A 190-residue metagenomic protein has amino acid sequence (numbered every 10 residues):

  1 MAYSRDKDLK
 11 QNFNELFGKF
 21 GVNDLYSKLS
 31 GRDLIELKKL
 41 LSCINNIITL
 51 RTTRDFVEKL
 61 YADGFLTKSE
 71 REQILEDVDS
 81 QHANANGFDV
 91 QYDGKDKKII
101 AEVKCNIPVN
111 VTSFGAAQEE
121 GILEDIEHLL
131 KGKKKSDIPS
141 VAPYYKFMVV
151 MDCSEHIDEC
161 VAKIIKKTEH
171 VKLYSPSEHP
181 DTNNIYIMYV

Functional and structural regions predicted by a protein language model:
M1-G18, L40, V161-V190: Non-catalytic C-terminal interaction segments of nucleic acid-processing enzymes
M1-S69, V78: Interdomain/boundary linker segments immediately adjacent to catalytic/signaling cores
K39-C43, I74-D79, V109-Q118: Surface-exposed cleft-lining segments at the edges of enzyme active sites
Y61, S69-I74, Q91, D158: Eukaryote-skewed repeat-based solenoidal scaffolds used as protein-protein interaction platforms, primarily
S69, I138-Y144, H179-T182: Short helix-terminating capping/connector loops at secondary-structure junctions
A83-N86: A short, glycine/Asx- and small/polar-enriched loop/turn that sits immediately N-terminal to a beta-strand
F88-C105: Active-site beta-strand-loop-beta-strand hairpin of nuclease catalytic cores that positions key catalytic residues
V103-K167: Catalytic cores of nucleic-acid endonucleases
